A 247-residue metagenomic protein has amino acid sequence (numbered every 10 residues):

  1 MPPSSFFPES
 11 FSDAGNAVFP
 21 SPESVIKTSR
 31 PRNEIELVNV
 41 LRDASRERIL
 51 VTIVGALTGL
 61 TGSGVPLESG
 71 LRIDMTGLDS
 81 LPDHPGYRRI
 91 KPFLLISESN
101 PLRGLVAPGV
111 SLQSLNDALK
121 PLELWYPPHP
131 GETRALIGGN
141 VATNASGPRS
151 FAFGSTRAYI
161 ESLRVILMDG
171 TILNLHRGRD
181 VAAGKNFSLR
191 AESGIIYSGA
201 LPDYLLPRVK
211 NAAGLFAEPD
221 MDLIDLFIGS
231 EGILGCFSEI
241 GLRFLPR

Functional and structural regions predicted by a protein language model:
M1-I49, A56-R103, F153, E239-P246: N-terminal flexible segment immediately upstream of the FAD-binding catalytic core in FAD-dependent oxidoreductases
T28, T52, G104, R134 (+1 more regions): Residue-level marker of motif borders
S80-Y87, L94, P108, L112-Q113 (+1 more regions): FAD-binding subdomain of flavoenzyme oxidoreductases
